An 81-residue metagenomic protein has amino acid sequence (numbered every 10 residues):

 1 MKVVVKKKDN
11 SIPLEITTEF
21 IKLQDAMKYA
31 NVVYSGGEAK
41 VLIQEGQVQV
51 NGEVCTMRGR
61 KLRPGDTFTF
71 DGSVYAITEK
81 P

Functional and structural regions predicted by a protein language model:
M1-A30, V54-P81: Ferredoxin-like alpha/beta domains used as RNA- or RNAP-binding modules
F20, S35-G36: Generic non-transmembrane alpha-helix signal with a bias for helix starts/N-cap capping motifs
V33, L42-I43, L62: Short, well-ordered loop/turn sites that connect or cap secondary structure elements
